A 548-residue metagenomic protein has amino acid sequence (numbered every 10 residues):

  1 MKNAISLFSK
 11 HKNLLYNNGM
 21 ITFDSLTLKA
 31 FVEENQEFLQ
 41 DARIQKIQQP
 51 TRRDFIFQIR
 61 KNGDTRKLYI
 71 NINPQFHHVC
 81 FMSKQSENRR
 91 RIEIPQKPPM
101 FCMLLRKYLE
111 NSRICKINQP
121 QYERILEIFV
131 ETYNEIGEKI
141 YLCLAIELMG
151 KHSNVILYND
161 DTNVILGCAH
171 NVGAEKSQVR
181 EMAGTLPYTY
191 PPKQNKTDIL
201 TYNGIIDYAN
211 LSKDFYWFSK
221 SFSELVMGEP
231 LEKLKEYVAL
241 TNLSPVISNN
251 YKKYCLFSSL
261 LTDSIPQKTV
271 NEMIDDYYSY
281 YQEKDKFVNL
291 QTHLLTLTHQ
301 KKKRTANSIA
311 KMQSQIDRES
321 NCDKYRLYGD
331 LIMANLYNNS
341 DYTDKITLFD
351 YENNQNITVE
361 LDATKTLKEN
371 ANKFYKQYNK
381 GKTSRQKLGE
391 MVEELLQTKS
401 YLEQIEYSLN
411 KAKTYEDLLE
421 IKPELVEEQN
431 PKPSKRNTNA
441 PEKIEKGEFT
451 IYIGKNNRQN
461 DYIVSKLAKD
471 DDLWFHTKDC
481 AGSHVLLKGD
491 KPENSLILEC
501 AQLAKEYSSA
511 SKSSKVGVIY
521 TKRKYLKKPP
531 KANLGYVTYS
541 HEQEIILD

Functional and structural regions predicted by a protein language model:
A4-D548: Extended, highly charged segments
